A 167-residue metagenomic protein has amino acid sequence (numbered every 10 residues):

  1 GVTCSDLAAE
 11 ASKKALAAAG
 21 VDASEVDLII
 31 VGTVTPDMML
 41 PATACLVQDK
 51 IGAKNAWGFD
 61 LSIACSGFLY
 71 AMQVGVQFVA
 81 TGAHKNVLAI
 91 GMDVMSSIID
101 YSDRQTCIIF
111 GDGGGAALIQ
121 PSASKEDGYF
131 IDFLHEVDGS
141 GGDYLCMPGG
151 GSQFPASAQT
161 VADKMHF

Functional and structural regions predicted by a protein language model:
V2-D6, T33-V87: Conserved catalytic cysteine-centered active-site region of acyl-thioester-dependent Claisen-condensing enzymes
D6-L16, C107-I108, D112-F167: Hydrophobic pocket-lining "lid/loop/helix" segments that shape and contact the acyl-thioester
A11-D27: Phosphate/pyrophosphate-binding loops at sites that engage ATP/ADP/AMP, CoA/4′-phosphopantetheine, polyphosphate
D27-T33: Short glycine-rich or small-residue beta-strand-to-loop segments that form or flank ligand, phosphate, metal/Fe-S
G32, S62, V87-D93, G111 (+2 more regions): Short beta-strand segments
D37-L40, L69-Y70, M95-I99, G139-G142: Short, well-ordered, mixed-charge alpha-helical segments that flank or form enzyme active sites
F78-G114: Flexible, glycine-rich active-site loops centered on histidine and acidic residues that chelate a metal or position
